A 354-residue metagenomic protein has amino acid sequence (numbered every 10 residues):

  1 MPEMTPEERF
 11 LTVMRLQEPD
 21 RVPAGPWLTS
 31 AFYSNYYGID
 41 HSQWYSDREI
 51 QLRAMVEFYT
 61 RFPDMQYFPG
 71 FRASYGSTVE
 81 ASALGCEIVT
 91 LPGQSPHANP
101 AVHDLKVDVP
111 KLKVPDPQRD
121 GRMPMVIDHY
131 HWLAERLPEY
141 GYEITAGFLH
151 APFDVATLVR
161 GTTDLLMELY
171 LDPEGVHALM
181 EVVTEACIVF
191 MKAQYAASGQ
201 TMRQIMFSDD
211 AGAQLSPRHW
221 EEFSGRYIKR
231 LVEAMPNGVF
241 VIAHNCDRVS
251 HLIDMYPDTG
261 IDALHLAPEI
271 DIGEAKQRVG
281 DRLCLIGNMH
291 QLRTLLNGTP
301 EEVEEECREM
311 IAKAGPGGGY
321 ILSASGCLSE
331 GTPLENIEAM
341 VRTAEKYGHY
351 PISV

Functional and structural regions predicted by a protein language model:
M1-W44, A54, Q66-G70, V89-L91 (+2 more regions): Active-site loop segments of alpha/beta catalytic cores
D47-Q51: Outer-membrane beta-barrel proteins
M55-A81: Membrane helical hairpin/interfacial module
S74-P115: A contiguous, low-structure linker/loop signature
